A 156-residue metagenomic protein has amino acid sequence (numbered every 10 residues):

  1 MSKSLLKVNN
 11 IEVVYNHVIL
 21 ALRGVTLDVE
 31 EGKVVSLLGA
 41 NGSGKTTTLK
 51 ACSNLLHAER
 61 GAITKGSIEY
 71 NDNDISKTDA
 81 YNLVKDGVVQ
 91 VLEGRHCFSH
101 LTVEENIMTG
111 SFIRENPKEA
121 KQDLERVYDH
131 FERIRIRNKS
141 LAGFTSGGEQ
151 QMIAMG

Functional and structural regions predicted by a protein language model:
L6-V8, L22: Conserved structural motif at the start of ABC-family nucleotide-binding domains
N16-H17, V35, L56-E59, V103-Q122 (+1 more regions): ABC-type ATPase nucleotide-binding domains, specifically the catalytic core motifs of the NBD
V35-S36, Q90: Short beta-strand immediately N-terminal to the Walker A/P-loop
L38-A40: The feature captures the beta-strand-to-loop junction immediately N-terminal to the Walker
L49, H100-T109, N138: Short coil-to-helix segment of the ABC ATPase nucleotide-binding domain corresponding to the Q-loop/switch region
L55-L56, S67-K85: ABC ATPase NBD Q-loop/coupling interface
L141-T145, E149: Conserved ABC ATPase signature
